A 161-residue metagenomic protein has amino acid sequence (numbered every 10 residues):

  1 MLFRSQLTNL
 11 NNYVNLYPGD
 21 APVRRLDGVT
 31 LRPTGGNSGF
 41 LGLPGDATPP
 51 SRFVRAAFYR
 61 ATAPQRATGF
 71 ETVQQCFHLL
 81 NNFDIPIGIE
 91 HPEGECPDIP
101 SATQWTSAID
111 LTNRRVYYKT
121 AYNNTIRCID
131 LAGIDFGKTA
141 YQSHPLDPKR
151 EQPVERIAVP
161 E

Functional and structural regions predicted by a protein language model:
F3-E161: C-terminus-biased signal that marks the final domain/tail of proteins
